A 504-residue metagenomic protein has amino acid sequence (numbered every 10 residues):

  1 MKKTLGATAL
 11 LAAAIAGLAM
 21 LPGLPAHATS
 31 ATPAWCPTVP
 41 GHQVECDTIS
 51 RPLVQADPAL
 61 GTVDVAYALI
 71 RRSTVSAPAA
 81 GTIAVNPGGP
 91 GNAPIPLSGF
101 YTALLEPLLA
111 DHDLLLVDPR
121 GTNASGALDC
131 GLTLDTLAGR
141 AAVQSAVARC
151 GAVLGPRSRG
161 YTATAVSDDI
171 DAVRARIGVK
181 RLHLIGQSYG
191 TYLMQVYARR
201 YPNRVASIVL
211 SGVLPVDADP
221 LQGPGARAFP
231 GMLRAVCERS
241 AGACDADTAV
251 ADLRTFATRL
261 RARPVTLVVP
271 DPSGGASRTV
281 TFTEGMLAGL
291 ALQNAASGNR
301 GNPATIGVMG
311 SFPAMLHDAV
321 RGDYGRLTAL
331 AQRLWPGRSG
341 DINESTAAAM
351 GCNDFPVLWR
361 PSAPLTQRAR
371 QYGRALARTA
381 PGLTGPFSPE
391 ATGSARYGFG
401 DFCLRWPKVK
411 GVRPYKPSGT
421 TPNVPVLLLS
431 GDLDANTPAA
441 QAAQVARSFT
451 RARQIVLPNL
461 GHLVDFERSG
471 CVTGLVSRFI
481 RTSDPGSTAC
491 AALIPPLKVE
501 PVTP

Functional and structural regions predicted by a protein language model:
M1-A28, I49, I170: Secretory targeting and sorting signals
K2-L10, V143, V250, F312 (+2 more regions): Generic alpha-helix initiation/capping and coil-helix boundary signal
G17-W35, P272, T305: C-terminal region of N-terminal signal peptides and the immediate post-cleavage residues of exported proteins
L21-L24, G89, F312, V424: Hydrophobic alpha-helix-in-membranes signature
T29-M286, F355, W359-P504: Gly/Pro-rich cap/lid or specificity-loop segments adjacent to the active site
R239-P356: Alpha/beta-hydrolase-fold enzymes
